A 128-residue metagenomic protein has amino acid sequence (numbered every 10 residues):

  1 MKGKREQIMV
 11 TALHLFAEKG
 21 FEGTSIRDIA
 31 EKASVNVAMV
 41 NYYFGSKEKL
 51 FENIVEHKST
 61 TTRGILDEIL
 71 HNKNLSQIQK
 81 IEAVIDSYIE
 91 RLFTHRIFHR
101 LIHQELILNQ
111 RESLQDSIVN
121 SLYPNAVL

Functional and structural regions predicted by a protein language model:
Q7, L15-K49, N53: Helix-turn-helix
F21, S46, S76, T94-F98 (+1 more regions): Alpha-helical structural elements of signaling/regulatory helical domains
I26, E56-T61: Short, basic, alpha-helical segments at the C-terminal edge of helix-turn-helix-like DNA-binding modules
F44, Q104-N109: Short helix-capping/turn signature of helix-turn-helix
N53, E68-T94, F98: Hydrophobic alpha-helical connector segments
H57, L101-E105: Short acidic/histidine-centered micro-motifs embedded in hydrophobic/aromatic stretches that mark compact functional
T60-D67, T94, R111-L128: Amphipathic alpha-helical packing segments from all-alpha helical-bundle domains
